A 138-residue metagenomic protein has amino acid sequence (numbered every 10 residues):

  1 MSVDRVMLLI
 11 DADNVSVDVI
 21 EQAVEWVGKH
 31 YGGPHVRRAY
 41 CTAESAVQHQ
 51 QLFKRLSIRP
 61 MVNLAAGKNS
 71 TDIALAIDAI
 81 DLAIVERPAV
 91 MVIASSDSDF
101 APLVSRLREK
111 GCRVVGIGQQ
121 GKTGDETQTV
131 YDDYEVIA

Functional and structural regions predicted by a protein language model:
M1-I84, R106-R108, R113: Domain-level signal for Mg2+-assisted phosphodiester chemistry and nucleotide/NA-binding surfaces in nucleic-acid
V36-R38, V90, D133: Residues at the N-termini of beta-strands
S45-Q50, Q119-T127: Short, glycine/polar-rich helix-capping loops at beta-to-alpha or helix-loop-helix junctions that flank or form
L64-N69, G118-T123, A138: Short, acidic/turn-prone active-site loops that include or flank metal/cofactor- and phosphate-binding residues
A79, A83-D125: A glycine-rich beta-strand to alpha-helix segment that forms a phosphate/ribose-binding loop at ligand/cofactor sites
G124-A138: Structural recognition of alpha->loop->beta junctions
